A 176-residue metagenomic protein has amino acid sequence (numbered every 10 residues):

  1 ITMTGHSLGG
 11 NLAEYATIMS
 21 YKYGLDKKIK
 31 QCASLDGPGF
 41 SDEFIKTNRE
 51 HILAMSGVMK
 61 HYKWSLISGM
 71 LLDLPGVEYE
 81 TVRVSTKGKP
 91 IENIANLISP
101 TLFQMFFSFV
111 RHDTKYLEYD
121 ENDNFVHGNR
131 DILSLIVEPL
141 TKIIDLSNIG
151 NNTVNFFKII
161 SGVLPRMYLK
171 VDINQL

Functional and structural regions predicted by a protein language model:
I1-T2, Y21-L176: Alpha/beta hydrolase fold serine-hydrolase catalytic domain that processes acyl esters and thioesters
G5-G9, A13: Gly/Ala-rich beta-loop-alpha elbow adjacent to hydrolase catalytic centers
A13-K22: Short glycine-enriched nucleophile-adjacent loop and the immediately C-terminal alpha-helix near the catalytic center
